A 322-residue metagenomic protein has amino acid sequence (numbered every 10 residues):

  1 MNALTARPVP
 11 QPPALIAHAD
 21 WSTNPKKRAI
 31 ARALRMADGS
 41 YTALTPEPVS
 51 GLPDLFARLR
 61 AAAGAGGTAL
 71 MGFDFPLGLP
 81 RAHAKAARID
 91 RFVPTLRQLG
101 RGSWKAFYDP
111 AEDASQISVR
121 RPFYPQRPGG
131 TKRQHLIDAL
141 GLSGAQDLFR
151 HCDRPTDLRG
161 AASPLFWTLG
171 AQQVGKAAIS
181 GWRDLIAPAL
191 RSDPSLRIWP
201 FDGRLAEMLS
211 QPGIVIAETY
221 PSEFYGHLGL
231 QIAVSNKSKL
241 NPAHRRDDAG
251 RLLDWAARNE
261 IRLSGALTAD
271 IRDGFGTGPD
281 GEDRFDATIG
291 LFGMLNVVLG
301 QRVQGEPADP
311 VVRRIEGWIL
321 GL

Functional and structural regions predicted by a protein language model:
N2-A17, W21-L322: RNase H-like (RuvC/DEDD) metal-dependent nuclease/polynucleotide-processing core
